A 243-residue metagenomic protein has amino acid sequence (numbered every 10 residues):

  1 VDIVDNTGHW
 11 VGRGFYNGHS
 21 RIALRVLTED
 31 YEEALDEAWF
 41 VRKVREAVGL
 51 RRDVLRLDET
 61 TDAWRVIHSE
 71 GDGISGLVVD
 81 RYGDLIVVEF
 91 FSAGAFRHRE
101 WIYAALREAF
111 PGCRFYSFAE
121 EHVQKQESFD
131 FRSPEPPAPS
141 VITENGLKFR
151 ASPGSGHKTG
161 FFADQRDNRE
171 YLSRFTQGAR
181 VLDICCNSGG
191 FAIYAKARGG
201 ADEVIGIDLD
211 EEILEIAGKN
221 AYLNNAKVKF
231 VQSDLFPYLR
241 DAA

Functional and structural regions predicted by a protein language model:
V1-G83, P137: Non-catalytic accessory regions of SAM-dependent methyltransferases
D36-K43, G94, H98-I102: Short amphipathic alpha-helical segments
A38-D58, P111-E127, S173-G199, L209: A short, charged
A47, A105-A109, N220: Conserved short hydrophobic interaction patches
I67-D80, F96-F162, E170: Non-catalytic substrate-recognition/targeting regions of SAM-dependent transferases
L85-F90: Carbohydrate-binding surface patches
P134-A243: Rossmann-like S-adenosyl-L-methionine
